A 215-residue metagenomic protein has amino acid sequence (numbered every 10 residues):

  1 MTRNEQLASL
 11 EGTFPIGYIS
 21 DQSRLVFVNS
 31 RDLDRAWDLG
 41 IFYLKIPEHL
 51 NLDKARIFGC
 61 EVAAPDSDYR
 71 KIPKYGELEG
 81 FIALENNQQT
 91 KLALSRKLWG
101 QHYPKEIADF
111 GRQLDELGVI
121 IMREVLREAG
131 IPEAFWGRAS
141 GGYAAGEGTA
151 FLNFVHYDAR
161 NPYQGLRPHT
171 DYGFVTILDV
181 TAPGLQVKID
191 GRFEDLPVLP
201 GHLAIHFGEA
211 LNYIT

Functional and structural regions predicted by a protein language model:
M1-T215: Peripheral, non-catalytic segments flanking oxidoreductase cores
